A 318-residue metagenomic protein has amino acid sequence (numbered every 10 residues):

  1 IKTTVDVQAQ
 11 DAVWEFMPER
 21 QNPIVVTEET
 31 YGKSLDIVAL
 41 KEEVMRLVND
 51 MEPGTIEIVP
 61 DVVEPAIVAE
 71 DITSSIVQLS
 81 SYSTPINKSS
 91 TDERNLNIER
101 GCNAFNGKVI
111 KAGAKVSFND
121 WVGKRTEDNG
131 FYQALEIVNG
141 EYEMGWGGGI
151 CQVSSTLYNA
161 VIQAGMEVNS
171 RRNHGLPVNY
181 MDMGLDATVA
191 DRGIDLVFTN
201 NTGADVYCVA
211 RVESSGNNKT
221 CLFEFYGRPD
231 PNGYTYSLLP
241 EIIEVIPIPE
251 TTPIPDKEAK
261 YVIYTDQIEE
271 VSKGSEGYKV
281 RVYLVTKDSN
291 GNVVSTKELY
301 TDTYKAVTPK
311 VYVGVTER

Functional and structural regions predicted by a protein language model:
K2-V25, E29-R318: Well-ordered beta-sheet/strand-loop patches within structured domains
